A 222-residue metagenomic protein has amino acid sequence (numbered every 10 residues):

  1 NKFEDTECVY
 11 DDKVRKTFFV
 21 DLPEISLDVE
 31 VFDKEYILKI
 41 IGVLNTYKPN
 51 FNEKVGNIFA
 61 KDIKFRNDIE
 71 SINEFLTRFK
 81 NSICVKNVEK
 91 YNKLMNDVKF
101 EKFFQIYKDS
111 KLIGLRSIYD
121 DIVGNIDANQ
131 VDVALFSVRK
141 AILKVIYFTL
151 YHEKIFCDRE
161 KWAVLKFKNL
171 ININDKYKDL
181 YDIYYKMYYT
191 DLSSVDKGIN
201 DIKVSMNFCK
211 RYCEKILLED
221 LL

Functional and structural regions predicted by a protein language model:
K2-F19, P23: Glycine/small-residue-rich interface belts in oligomeric ring/scaffold proteins and their assembly partners
K16-I126: Conserved NTP/Mg2+-binding pocket subregion across the NTase superfamily
E89-L222: Conserved nucleotidyltransferase catalytic core and NTase-mimicking acidic/glycine-rich helix/loop elements in nucleic
